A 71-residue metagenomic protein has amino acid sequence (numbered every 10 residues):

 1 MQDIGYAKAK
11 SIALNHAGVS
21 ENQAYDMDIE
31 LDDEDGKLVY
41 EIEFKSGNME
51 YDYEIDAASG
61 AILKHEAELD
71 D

Functional and structural regions predicted by a protein language model:
M1-D71: Long, terminal "pre-/pro-" and other extracytoplasmic accessory regions that lie outside the mature folded/catalytic
